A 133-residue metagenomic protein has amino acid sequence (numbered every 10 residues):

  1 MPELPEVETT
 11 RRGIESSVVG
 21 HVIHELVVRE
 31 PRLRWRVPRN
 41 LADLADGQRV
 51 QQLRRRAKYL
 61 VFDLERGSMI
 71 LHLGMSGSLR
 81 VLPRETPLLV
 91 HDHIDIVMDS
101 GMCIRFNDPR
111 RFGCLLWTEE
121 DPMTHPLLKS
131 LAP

Functional and structural regions predicted by a protein language model:
M1-R56, V61-E65, V97-M98: Extended, highly charged segments
M69-P133: Phosphate/anion-contacting hairpin/loop surfaces
